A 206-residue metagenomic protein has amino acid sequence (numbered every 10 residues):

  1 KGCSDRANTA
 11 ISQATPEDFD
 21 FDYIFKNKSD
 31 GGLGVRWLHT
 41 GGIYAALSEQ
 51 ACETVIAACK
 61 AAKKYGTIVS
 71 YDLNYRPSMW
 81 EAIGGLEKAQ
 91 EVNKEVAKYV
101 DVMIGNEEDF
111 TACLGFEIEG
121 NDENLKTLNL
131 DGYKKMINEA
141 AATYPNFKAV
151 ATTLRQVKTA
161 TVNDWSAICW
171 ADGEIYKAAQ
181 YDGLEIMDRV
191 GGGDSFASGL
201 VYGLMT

Functional and structural regions predicted by a protein language model:
K1-G42, G66: Conserved N-terminal subdomain of the carbohydrate kinase-like
S12, A46-L47, A112, T159: Short glycine-rich, flexible loops that bind phosphorylated cofactors or substrates
S12-Y23, E53-A57, G84-V92, D131-K135: Active-site glycine-rich loop that binds ribose-phosphate moieties when present
G34-L47, Y71-Y75: Short acidic, glycine-rich surface-loop motifs adjacent to enzyme active sites
I56-K63, A141: Surface-exposed amphipathic alpha-helices with a cationic face
Y65, R76-E174: Conserved phosphate/ATP/ADP-binding segment of small-molecule kinases
Y71-L73, G105, G193: Active-site flanking residues adjacent to catalytic metal/cofactor-binding acidic residues
A160, Y176-T206: Conserved post-catalytic alpha-helical subdomain immediately downstream of the catalytic base and nucleotide-binding
